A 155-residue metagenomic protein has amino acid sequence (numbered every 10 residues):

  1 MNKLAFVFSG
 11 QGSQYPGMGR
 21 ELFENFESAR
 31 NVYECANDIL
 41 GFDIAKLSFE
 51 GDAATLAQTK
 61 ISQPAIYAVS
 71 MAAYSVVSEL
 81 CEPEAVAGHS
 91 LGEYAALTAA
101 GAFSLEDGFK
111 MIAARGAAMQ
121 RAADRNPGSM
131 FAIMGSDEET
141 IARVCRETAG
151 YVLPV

Functional and structural regions predicted by a protein language model:
M1-N2, N126: Residue-level preference for short coil/turn positions at secondary-structure junctions
K3-A29: Short, surface-exposed "cap/lid" segments of acyl-processing enzymes
V7, S13-Y15, F49-V155: Acyltransferase
E21, N31, D38-I39, A72 (+2 more regions): Charged/polar positions on well-ordered alpha helices
E24, S28-V32, S104-D107, M111: Short acidic-hydrophobic sequence patches enriched in Asp/Glu that either
N25-A57: A conserved beta-strand->alpha-helix junction
